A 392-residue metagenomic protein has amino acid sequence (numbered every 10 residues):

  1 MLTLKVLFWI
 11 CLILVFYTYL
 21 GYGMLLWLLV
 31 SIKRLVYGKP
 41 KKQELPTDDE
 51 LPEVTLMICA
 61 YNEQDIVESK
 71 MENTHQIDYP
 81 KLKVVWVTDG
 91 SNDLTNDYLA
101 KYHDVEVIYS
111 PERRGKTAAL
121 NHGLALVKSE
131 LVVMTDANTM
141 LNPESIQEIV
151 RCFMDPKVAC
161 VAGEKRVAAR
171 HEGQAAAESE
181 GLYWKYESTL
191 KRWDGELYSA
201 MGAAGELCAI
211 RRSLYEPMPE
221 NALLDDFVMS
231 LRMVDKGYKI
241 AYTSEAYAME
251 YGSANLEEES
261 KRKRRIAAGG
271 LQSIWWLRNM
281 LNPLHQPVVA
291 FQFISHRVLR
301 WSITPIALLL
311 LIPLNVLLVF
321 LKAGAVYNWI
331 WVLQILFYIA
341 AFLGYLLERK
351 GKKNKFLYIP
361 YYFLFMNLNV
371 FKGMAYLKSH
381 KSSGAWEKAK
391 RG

Functional and structural regions predicted by a protein language model:
L20, L25-E53, E257-E258, N279-V288 (+1 more regions): Juxtamembrane C-terminal module of membrane proteins
V30, Y109, A118-A119, S129 (+2 more regions): Long helical/loop segments within the catalytic core of UDP-sugar-dependent glycosyltransferases, especially the large
P52-T55, K83, V228: Cell-envelope/extracellular polymer assembly enzymes that use nucleotide-activated donors
D65-S69, S91-K101, E144: Acidic helix N-cap motif at the loop->helix transition within catalytic regions of sugar-transfer enzymes
E72-K81: Short, acidic, metal-binding catalytic loop of nucleotide-sugar glycosyltransferases
N73, T88-N96, E112, T139: A conserved acidic beta->alpha catalytic loop
V132: Short aromatic/hydrophobic "clamp" motif used to bind/position activated sugar donors
F153-Y186, N221-D225, S230-H296, Y362 (+1 more regions): Catalytic donor/gating beta->alpha subdomain of glycosyltransferases that bind UDP-sugars
